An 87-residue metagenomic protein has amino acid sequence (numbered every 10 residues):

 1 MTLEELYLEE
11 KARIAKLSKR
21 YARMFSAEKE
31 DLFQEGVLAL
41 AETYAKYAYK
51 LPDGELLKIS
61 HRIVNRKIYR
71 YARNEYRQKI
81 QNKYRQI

Functional and structural regions predicted by a protein language model:
M1-K79: Alpha-helical promoter-recognition and RNA polymerase-docking modules of transcription initiation factors, dominated by
Q81-I87: Internal acidic/polar
